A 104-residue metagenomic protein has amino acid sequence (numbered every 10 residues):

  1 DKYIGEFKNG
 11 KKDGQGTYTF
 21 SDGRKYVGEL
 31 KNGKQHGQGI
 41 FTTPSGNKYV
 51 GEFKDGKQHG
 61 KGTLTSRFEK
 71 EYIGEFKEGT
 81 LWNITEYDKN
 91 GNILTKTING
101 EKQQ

Functional and structural regions predicted by a protein language model:
D1-Q104: Glycine/tyrosine- and acidic-biased, solvent-exposed loop/turn segments at the edges of beta-strands
